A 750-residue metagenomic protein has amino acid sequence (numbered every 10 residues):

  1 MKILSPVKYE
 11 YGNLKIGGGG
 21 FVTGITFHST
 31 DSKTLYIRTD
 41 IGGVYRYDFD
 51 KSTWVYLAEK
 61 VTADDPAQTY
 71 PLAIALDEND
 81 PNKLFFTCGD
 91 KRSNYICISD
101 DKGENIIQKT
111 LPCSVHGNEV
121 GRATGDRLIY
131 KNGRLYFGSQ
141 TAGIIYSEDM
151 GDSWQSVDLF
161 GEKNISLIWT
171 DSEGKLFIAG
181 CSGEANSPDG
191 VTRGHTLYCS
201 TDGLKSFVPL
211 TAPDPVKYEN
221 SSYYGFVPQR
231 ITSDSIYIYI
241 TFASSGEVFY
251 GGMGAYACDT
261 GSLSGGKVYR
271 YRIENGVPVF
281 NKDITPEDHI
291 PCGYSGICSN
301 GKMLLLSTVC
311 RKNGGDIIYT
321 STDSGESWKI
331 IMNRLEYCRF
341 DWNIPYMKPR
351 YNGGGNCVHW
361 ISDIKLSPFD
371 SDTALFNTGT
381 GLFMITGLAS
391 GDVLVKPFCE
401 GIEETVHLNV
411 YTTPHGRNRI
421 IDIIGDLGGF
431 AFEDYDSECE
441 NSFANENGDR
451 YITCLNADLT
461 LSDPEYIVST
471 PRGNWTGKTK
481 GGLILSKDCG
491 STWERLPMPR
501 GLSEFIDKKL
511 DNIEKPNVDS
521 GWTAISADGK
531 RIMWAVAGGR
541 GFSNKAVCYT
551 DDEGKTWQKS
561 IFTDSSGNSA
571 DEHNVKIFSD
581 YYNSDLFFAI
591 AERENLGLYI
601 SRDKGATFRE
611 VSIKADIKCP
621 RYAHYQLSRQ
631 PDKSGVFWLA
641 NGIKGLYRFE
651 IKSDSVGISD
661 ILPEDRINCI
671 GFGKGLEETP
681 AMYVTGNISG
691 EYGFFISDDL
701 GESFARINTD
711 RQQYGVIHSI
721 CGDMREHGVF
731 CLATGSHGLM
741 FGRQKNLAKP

Functional and structural regions predicted by a protein language model:
L14-G42, P368: Beta-strand-rich domains and repeat architectures in extracellular enzymes and scaffolds, especially beta-propellers
G20-G24, Q68-I74, R122-R127, I165 (+9 more regions): Signature of short aromatic-glycine-proline-rich micro-motifs recurring in repeat-based ectodomains
S29-D31, L76-P81, Y130-N132, T170-E173 (+10 more regions): Residue-level detector of Asp-centered blade-edge/turn motifs that repeat once per structural unit in beta-propeller
R46-D48, E78, S99-D100, S147-E148 (+14 more regions): Conserved Ser/Thr-centered positions that define the repeating blades of beta-propeller domains
K60-D65, L111-N118, A212-S221, I284-H289 (+4 more regions): Surface-exposed loop and turn segments in beta-propeller and other repeat-based domains that flank or scaffold
C181-H195, T241-G266, V309-D316, C439 (+2 more regions): Short, conserved, GDST-rich strand-edge loop motifs in beta-rich repeat architectures
H289-C292, Y337-I344, P397-V410, F443-L455 (+3 more regions): Conserved blade-ending motifs and adjacent loop-strand segments that build the rim/top face of beta-propeller domains
I385, Y714-P750: Blade-level signature of beta-propeller repeat domains, shared across WD40, Kelch, NHL, RCC1 and BNR/Asp-box propellers
